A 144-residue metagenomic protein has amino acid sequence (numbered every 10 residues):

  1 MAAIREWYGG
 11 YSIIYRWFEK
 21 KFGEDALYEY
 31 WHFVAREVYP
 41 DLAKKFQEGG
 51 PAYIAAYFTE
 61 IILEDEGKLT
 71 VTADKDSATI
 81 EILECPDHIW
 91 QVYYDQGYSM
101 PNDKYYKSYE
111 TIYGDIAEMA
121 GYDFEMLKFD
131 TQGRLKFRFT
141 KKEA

Functional and structural regions predicted by a protein language model:
M1-K107, E118, D123-K136, K141-A144: N-terminal accessory segment detector
E110-D115: Well-ordered mid-protein domain cores that form the structural environment of catalytic cofactors
